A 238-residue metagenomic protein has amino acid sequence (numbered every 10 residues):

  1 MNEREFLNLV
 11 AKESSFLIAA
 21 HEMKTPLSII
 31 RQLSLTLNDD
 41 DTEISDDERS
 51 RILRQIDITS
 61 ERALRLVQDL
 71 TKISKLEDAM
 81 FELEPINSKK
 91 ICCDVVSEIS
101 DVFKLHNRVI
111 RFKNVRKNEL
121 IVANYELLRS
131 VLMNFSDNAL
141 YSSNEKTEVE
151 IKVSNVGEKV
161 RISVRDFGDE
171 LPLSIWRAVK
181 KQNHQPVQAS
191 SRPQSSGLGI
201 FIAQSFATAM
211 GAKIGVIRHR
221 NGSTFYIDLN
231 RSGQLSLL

Functional and structural regions predicted by a protein language model:
I58-A63: Short alpha-helical segment of the dimerization/phosphotransfer core of two-component systems
E77-E82, L120-A123: Conserved micro-motifs of the catalytic ATP-binding
V102-F112: Short conserved segments within the C-terminal catalytic ATPase subdomain
N138-L140: Short helix-loop "hinge" at the ATP-lid/N-box region of the Bergerat-fold HATPase_c
L171-Q185: Short conserved segment of the HATPase_c
